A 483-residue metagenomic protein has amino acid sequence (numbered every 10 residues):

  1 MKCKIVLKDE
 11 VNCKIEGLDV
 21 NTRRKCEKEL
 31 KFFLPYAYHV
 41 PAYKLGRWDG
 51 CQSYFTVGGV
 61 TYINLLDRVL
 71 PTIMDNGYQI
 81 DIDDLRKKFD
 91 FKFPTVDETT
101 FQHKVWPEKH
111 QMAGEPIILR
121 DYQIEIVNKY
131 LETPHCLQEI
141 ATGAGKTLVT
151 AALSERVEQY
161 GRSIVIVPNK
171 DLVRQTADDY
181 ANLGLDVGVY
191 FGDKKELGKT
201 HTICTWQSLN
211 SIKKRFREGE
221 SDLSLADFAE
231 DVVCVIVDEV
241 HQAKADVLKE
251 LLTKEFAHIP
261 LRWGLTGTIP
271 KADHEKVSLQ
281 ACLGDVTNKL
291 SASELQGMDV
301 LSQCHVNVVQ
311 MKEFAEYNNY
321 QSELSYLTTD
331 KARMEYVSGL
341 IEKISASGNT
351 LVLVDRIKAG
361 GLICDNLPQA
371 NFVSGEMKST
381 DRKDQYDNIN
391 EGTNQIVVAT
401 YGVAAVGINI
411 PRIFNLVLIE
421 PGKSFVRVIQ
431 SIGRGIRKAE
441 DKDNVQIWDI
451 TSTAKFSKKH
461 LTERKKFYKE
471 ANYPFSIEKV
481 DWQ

Functional and structural regions predicted by a protein language model:
L45-F55, T72, D81-E139: Conserved pre-motif I regulatory segment
V69, V233-C234, E239-H305, Y468: Post-DEXD/H (motif II) to motif III coupling segment of the RecA-like Helicase ATP-binding lobe
E132-V157: Walker A/P-loop
L153-S154, E316-D355, G361-D365: Conserved interdomain hinge at the start of the Helicase C-terminal
R174, D186-G198, L351, G361-L362 (+1 more regions): Conserved helicase ATPase core of P-loop NTP-dependent helicases/translocases
G192-C234, A245-K254, V403: Conserved helix/coil segment N-terminal to the catalytic DExD/H
S278-C304, K312-A315, V426-I432, R437-Q483: A conserved SF2-helicase RecA2
S374-A471: Conserved RecA-like P-loop NTPase helicase motor core
